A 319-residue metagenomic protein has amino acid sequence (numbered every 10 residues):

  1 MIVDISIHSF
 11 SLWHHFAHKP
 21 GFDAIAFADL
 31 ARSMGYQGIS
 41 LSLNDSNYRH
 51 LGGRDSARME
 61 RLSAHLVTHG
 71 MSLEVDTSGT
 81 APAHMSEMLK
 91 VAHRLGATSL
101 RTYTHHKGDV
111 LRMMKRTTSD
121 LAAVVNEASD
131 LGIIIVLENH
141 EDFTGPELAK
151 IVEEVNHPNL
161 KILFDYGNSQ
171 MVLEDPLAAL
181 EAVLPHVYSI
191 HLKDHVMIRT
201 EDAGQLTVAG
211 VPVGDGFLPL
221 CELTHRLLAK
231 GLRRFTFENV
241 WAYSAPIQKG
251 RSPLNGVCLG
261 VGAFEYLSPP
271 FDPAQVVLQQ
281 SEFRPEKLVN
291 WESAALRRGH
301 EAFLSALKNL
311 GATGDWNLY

Functional and structural regions predicted by a protein language model:
M1-G21, M59-D76: Mobile, glycine- and charge-enriched loop segments and immediately flanking short secondary-structure elements within
M1-H18, D29-R32, G145-L160, Q170-Y319: Histidine-acidic metal/acid-base catalytic patches
H8-H15, S42-S46, D76-T80, H105-K107 (+5 more regions): Active-site beta-loop-alpha junctions enriched in small/polar residues
P20-A24, R54-R61, S86, K90 (+3 more regions): Charged helix-capping and loop-helix junction motifs
F22-D45, L95-S99: Catalytic domains of carbohydrate-active enzymes, especially glycoside hydrolases
D29, A57-I162: Active-site acidic/histidine proton-transfer and metal-coordination neighborhood in alpha/beta enzyme cores
Q37-A64, G108-D109: Glycine-rich, proline-tolerant flexible connector loops at the mouths of alpha/beta enzymes
S40, E74-V75, L100-R101, Y188-H191 (+1 more regions): Conserved beta-strand positions in the central sheet of alpha/beta enzyme cores
